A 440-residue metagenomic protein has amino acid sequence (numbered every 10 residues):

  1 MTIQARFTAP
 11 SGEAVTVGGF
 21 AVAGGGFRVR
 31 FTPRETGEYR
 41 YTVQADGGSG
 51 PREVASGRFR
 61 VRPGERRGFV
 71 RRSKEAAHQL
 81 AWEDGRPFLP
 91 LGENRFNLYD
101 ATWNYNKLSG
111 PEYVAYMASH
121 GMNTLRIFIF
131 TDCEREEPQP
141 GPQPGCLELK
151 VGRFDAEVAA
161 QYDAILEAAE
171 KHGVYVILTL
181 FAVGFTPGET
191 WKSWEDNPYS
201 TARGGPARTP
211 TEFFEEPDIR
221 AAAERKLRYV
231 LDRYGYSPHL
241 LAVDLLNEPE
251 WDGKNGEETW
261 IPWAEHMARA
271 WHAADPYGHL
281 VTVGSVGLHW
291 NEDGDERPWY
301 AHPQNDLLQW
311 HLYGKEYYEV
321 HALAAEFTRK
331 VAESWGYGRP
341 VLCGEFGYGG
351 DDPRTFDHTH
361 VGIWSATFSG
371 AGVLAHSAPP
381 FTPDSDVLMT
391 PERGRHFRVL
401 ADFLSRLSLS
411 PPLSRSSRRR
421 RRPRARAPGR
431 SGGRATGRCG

Functional and structural regions predicted by a protein language model:
M1, A9-G12: A compositional/structural signature for long, glycine/proline-rich flexible linkers and loops on extracytoplasmic
T2, R86, G338-V341, Y348-D351 (+1 more regions): Aromatic- and carboxylate-lined catalytic core of secreted/periplasmic carbohydrate-active enzymes
I3, V114, N123, V174 (+2 more regions): Residue-level detector of short, conserved catalytic/binding motifs and their immediate flanks
R6, E13-A77: Extended acidic/polar, glycine-enriched regions that form or flank non-catalytic beta-rich accessory modules
G47, G64-L307, E316-E319, E326: Active-site mouth of glycoside hydrolases
R126, A242-D244, C343, A375 (+1 more regions): Structured core elements
V174, M267-L280, H302-P383: Catalytic-core region of carbohydrate-active enzymes that cleave or remodel glycosidic bonds
